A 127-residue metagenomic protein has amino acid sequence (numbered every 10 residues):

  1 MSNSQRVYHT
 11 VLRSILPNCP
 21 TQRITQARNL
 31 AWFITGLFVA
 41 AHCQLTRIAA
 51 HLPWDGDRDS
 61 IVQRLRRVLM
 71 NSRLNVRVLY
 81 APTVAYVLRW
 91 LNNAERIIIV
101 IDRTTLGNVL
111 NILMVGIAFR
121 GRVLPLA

Functional and structural regions predicted by a protein language model:
M1-A127: Conserved, well-structured functional cores that handle cations and Mg-NTP chemistry
